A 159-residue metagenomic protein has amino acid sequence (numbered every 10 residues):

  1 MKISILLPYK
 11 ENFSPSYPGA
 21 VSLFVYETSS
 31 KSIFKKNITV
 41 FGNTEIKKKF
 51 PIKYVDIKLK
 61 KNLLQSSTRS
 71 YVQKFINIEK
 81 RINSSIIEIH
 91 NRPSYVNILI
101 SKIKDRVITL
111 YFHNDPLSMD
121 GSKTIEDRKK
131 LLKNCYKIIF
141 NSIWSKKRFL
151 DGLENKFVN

Functional and structural regions predicted by a protein language model:
M1-I3: Extreme N-terminal starter segment of soluble prokaryotic enzymes
P8, V21-F24, F41-N43, I89-N91 (+1 more regions): Replace "coordinates the UDP/GDP/TDP-sugar" with "coordinates nucleotide-activated sugar donors
Y9-P15, F24-S66: N-terminal strand-loop element at the rim of the active site of nucleotide-sugar-dependent glycosyltransferases
E27, I76-N77, G121-I138: Membrane-proximal helix-turn-helix segments that form the acceptor-binding/catalytic region of lipid-linked
I46, P93-Y95, W144-K146: Alpha-helix capping/helix-boundary segments
K61-I86, V96, K123: An amphipathic, basic-hydrophobic alpha-helix
I89-Y95, F112: Short His-centered aromatic/hydrophobic patch
C135-V158: A short, active-site helix/loop in glycosyltransferases that binds the activated sugar's phosphate group
